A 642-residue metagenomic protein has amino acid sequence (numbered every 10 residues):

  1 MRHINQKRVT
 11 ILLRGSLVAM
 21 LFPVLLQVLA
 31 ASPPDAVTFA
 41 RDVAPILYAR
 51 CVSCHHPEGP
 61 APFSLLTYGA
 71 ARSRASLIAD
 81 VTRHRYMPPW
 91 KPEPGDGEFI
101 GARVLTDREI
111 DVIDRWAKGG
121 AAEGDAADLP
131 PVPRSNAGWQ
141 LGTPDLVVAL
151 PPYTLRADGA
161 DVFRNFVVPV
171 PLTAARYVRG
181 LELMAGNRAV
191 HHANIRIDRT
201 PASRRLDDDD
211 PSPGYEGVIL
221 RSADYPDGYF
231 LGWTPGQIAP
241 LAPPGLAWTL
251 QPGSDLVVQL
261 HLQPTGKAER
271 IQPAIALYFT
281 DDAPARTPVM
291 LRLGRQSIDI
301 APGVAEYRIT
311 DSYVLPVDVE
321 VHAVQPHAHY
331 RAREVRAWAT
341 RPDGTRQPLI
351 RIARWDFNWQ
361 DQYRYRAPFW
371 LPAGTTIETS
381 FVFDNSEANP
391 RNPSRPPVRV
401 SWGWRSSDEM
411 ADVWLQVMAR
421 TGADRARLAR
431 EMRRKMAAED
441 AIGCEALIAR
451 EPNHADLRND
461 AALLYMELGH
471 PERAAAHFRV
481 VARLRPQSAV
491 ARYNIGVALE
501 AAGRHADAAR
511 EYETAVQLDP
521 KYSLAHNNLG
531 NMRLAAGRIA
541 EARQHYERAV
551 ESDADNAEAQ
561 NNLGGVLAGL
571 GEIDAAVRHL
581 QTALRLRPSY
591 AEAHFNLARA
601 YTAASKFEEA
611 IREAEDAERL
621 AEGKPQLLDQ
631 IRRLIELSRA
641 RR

Functional and structural regions predicted by a protein language model:
Q27-P171, R176, M184-G186, G253-Q259 (+1 more regions): Aromatic- and Gly/Pro-enriched helix-to-coil junctions and flexible linker segments
G138-R420: His-enriched metal-coordination microenvironments in redox/metal-binding proteins
D456-E467, V490-A501, S523-A535, E558-A568 (+2 more regions): Conserved alpha-helical positions within TPR/SEL1-like repeat arrays
A603, I611-R642: Terminal, low-structured helical/coil segments at or just beyond the last alpha-helical repeat
